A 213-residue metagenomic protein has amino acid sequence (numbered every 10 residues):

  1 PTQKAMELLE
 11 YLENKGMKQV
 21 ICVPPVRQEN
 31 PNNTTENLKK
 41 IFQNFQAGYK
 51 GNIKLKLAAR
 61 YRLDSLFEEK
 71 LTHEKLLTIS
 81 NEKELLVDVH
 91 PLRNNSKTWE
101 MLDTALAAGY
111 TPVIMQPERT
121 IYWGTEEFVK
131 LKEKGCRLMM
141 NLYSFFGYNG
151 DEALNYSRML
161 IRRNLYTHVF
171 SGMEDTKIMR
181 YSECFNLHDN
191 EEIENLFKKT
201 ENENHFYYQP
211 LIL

Functional and structural regions predicted by a protein language model:
P1-N52: An N-terminally biased module of ancient metal coordination in phosphate/nucleic-acid-related enzymes
E13, L106, I161-R162: Non-catalytic positions within long, well-ordered alpha-helices that form the structural scaffold/packing of enzyme
V20-V23, K56-R60, V113-M115, M139-L142 (+1 more regions): Active-site neighborhood of phospho(di)ester-bond hydrolases with catalytic His/Asp-centered motifs
R27-N30, R62-D64, R119-W123, F145-Y148 (+1 more regions): Active-site environment of divalent metal-dependent phosphoester hydrolases
N32-L138: Extended substrate/RNA-proximal surfaces in nucleic-acid metabolism proteins
G124-V129, N149-R158, T176-H188: Histidine/acidic-residue-rich catalytic or RNA/ligand-binding cores of hydrolases and nuclease-related proteins
R163-Y181: Short acidic/histidine-rich active-site segments
E183-L213: Mid-to-C-terminal alpha-helical segments outside catalytic/metal-binding sites
